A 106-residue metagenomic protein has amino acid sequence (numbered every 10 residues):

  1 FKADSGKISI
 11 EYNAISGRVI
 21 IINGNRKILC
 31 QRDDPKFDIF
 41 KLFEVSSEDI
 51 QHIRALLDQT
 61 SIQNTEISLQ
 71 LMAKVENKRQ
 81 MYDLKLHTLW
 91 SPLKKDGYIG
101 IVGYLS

Functional and structural regions predicted by a protein language model:
F1-V19: PAS/LOV and related PAS-like sensory modules
A3-K7, Q59-L71: PAS/PAS-like sensory domains
Y12, G103-S106: PAS-associated C-terminal
N13, I20-N23, C30, E44: PAS-family sensory domains
N25-F37: PAS/PAS-like sensory domain cap-loop motif
I39-T65: PAS/GAF/H-NOX family sensory domains and closely associated sensor/linker modules
Q70-Q80, L89: PAS-family sensory domains
L84-Y104: Short loop/turn elements at sensory-signaling interfaces that couple input to output
